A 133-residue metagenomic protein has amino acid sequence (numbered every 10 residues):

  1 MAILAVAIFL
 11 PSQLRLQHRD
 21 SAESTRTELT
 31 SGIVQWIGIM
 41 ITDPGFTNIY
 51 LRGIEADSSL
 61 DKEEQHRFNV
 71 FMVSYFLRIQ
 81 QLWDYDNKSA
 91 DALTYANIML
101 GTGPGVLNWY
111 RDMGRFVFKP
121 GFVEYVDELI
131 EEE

Functional and structural regions predicted by a protein language model:
A2-F9: Alpha-helical transmembrane segments of integral membrane proteins
S12-E133: Amphipathic alpha-helical "stem/stalk" segments
